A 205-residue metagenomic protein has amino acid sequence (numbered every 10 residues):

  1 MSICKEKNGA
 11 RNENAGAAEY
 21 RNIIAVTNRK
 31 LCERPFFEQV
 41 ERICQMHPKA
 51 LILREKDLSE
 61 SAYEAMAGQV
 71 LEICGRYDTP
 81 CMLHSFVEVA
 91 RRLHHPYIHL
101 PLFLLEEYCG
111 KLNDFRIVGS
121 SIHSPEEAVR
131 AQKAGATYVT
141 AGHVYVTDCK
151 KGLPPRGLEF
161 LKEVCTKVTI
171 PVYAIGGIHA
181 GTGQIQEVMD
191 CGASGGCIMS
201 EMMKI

Functional and structural regions predicted by a protein language model:
Y20-F37, I117-S121, I178-G181: Active-site mouth loops of central-metabolism enzymes
N22-I24, K49-I52, P80-M82, P96-H99 (+4 more regions): Structural preference for beta-strand elements that scaffold enzyme active sites
V40-H47, G75-R76, R91, G110-N113 (+2 more regions): Acidic (Asp/Glu)-rich catalytic clusters
A50-D114: N-terminal active-site wall of soluble small-molecule enzyme domains
E64-M82, G110-S124, P154-G177: Alpha-helix-loop-beta-strand connector modules within alpha/beta enzyme cores
C81-P96, H123-A134, K167-V168, Y173-A174 (+1 more regions): Catalytic cores of alpha/beta
L93-H95, G119-T166: Glycine/Thr-rich beta-alpha phosphate-binding loop at enzyme active sites
L102-G110, T140-G152, G177-A180, I185-I205: Glycine-rich phosphate-binding active-site loops on the catalytic face of alpha/beta enzymes
